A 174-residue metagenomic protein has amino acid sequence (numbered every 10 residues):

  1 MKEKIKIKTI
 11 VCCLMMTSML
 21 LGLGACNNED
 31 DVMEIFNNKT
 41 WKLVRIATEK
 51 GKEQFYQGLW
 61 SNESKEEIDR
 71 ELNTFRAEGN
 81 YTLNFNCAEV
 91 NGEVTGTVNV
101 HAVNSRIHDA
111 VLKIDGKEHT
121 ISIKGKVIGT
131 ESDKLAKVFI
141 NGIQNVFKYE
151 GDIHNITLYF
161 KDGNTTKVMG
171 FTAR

Functional and structural regions predicted by a protein language model:
M1-G24: Sec-dependent bacterial lipoprotein signal peptides
G24-H108, K113-R174: Lipid interaction determinants
